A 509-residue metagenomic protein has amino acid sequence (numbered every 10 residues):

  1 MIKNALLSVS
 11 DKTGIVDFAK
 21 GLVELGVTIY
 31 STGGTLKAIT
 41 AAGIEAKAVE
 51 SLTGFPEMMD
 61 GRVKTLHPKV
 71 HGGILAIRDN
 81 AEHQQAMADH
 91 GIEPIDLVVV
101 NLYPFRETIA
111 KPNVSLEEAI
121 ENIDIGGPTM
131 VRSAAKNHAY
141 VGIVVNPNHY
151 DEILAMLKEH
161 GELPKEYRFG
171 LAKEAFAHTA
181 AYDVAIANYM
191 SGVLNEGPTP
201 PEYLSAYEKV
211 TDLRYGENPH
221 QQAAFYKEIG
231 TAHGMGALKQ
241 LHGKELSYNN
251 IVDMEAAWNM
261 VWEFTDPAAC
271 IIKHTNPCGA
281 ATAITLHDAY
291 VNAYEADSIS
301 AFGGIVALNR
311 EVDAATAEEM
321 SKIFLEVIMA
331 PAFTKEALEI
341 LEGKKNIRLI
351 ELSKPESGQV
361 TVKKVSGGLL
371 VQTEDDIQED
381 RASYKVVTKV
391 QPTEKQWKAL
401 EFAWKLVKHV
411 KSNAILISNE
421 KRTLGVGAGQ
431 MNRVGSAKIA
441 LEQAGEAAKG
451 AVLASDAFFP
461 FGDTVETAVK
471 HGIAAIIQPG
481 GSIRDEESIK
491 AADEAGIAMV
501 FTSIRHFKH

Functional and structural regions predicted by a protein language model:
K3, V16, I92-K227, L238 (+6 more regions): Internal alpha/beta core interface subdomains
A5-T13, S247-N249: Short, glycine-rich nucleotide/cofactor-binding loops
S8, L75, V98-Y103, D124 (+5 more regions): Short beta-strand segments
T13-F18, L22-I77, E82-E93, T108-A110 (+3 more regions): Feature captures the catalytic cores and cofactor-binding loops of soluble hydro-lyases/lyases that act on carboxylate
S51, N137, V141-H149, P267-C278 (+2 more regions): Glycine-rich phosphate/pyrophosphate-binding loops and their adjacent beta-strand/loop elements at enzyme active sites
G197-N413, E420-T423, R433-A437, E442-A447: Long, structured protein-protein interaction/assembly regions in large complexes
